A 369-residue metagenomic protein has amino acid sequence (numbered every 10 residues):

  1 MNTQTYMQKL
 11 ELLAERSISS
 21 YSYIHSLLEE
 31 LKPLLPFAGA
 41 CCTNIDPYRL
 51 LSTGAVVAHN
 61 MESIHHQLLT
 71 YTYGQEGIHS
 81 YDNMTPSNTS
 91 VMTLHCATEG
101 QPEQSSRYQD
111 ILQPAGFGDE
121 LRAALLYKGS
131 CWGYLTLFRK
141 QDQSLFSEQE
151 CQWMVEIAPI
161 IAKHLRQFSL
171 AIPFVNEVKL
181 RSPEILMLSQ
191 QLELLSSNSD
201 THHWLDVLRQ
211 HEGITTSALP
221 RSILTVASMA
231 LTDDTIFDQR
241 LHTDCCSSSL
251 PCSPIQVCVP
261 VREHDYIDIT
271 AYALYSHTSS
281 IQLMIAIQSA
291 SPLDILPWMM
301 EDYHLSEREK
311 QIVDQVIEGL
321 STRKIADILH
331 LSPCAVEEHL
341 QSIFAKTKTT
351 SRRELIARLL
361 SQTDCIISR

Functional and structural regions predicted by a protein language model:
Q4-C131, L135-Q149, W153, P159 (+3 more regions): Regulatory input/activation interfaces that engage signals or partners
W153-A171, E318, T322: Signal-transmission/dimerization alpha-helices at domain junctions
S182-V257: PAS-family sensory domains
A271-I281: Short loop/turn elements at sensory-signaling interfaces that couple input to output
P297-L305: Short amphipathic alpha-helical boundary/capping segments
S306, G319-E354: Recognition helix of helix-turn-helix DNA-binding domains
R308-I312: The N-cap/first-turn positions of alpha helices within or immediately adjacent to helix-turn-helix DNA-binding domains
R352-D364: Short, basic, alpha-helical segments at the C-terminal edge of helix-turn-helix-like DNA-binding modules
